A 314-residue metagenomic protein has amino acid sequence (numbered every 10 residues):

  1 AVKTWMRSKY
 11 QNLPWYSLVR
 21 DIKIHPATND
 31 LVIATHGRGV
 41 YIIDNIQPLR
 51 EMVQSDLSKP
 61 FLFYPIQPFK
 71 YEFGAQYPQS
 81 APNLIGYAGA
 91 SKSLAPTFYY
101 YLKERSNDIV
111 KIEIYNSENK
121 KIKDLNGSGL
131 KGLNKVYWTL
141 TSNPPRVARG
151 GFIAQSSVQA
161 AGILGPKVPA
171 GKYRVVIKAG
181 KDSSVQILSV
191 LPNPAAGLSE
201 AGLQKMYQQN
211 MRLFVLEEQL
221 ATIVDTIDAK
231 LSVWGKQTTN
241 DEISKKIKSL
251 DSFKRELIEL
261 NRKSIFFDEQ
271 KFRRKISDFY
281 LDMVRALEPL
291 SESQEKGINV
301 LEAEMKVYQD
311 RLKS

Functional and structural regions predicted by a protein language model:
A1-S314: C-terminal low-complexity, glycine/proline- and small-hydrophobic-enriched intrinsically disordered tails that act as
